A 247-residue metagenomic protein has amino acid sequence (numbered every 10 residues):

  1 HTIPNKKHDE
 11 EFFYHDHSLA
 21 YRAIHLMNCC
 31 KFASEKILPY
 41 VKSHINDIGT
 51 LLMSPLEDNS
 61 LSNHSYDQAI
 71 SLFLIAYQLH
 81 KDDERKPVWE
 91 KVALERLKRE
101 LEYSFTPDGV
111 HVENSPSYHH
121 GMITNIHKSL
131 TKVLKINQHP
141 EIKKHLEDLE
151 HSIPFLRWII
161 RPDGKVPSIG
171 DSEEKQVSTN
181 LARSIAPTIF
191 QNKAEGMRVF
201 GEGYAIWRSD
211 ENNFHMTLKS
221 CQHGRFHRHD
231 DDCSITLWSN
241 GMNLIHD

Functional and structural regions predicted by a protein language model:
H1-L149: Aromatic-lined, polymer-binding surfaces characteristic of secreted/periplasmic polysaccharide-degrading enzymes
T106, V110-H246: Carbohydrate-active enzyme catalytic cores, enriched for enzymes that act on polyanionic acidic polysaccharides
